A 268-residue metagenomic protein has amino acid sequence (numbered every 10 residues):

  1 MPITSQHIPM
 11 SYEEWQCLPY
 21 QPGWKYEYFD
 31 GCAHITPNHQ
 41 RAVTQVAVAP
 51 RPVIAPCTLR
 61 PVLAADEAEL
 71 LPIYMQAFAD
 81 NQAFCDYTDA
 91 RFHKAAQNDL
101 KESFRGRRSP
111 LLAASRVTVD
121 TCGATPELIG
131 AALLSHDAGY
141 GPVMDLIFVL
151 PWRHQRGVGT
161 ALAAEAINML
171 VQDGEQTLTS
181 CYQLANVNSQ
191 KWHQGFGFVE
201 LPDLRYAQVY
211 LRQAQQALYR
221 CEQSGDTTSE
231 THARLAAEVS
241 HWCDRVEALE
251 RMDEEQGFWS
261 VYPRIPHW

Functional and structural regions predicted by a protein language model:
M1-V46: Gly/Pro/Ser/Thr-rich low-complexity, intrinsically disordered segments predominantly at protein N-termini
Q40, T160, L184-P202, Y210: Conserved active-site alpha-helix within GNAT-family acetyltransferase domains
Q40-L63, R205-Q208: Acyl-donor-binding surface of acyltransferase catalytic domains
V43, T58-C85: A short beta-loop-alpha structural element at the N-terminal edge of CoA-dependent acyl/N-acetyltransferase catalytic
V62, I147-V149, Y182: Hydrophobic adenine-recognition pocket in adenosine-nucleotide-binding enzymes
N81-P142, L146-I147: A conserved beta-strand-loop-helix scaffold within acyl/acetyltransferase catalytic domains
V149, Q155-Q172, K191-G195: Conserved acetyl-CoA-binding loop-helix of GNAT-fold acetyltransferases
L170-L184: Conserved GNAT acetyl-CoA-binding A-motif
